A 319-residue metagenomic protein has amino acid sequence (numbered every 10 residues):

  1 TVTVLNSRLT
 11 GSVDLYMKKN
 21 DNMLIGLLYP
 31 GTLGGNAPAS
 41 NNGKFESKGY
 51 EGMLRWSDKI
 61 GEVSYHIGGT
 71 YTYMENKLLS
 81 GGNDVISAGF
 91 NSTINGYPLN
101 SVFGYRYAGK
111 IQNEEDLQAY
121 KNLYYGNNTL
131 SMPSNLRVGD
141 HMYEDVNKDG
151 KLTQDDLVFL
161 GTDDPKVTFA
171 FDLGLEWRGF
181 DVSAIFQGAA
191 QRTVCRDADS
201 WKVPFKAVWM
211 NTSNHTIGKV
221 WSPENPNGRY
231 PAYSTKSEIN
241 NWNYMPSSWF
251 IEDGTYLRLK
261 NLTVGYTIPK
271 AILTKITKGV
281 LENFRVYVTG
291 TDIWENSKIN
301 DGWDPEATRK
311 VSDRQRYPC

Functional and structural regions predicted by a protein language model:
T1-R106, P246-C319: Extracellular/periplasmic, surface-exposed regions of secreted and cell-surface proteins
Y16-D21, P30-T32, G188-R192, D199-V203: Active/binding-pocket-proximal capping segment
L24-L28, G49, Y143-K151, Y230-N241: Active-site-adjacent bridging/hinge elements
S40, S57-D163, V203, N214 (+2 more regions): Conserved small-residue
E46-Y50, L152, G161-F169: Short, glycine/acidic-rich beta->alpha junctions
L78, D155, P165-G179, K260-G265 (+1 more regions): Conserved SET/PR-domain catalytic core that frames the SAM/AdoMet-binding pocket
V138, A189-R285, G290: Extracytoplasmic gating/loop element in the C-terminal half of outer-membrane beta-barrel translocons and assembly
L160-R196: Glycine-rich, aromatic-lined ligand/substrate-binding cores of catalytic and carbohydrate-binding domains
